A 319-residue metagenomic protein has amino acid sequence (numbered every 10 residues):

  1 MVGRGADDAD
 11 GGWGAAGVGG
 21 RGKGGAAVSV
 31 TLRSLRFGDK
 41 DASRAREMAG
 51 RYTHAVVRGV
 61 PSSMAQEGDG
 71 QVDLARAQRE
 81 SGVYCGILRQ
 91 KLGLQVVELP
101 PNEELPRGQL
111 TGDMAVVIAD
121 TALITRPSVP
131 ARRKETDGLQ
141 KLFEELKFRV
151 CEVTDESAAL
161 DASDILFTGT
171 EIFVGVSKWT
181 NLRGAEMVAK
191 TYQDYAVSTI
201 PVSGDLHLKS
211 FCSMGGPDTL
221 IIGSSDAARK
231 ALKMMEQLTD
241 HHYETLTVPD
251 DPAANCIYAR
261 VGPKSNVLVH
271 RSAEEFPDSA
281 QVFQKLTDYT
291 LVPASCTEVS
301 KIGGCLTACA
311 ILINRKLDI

Functional and structural regions predicted by a protein language model:
V2-G3, W13-I319: The feature marks the mature, well-folded catalytic cores of soluble enzymes
D7-D10: Acidic/polar hotspots within intrinsically disordered regions
